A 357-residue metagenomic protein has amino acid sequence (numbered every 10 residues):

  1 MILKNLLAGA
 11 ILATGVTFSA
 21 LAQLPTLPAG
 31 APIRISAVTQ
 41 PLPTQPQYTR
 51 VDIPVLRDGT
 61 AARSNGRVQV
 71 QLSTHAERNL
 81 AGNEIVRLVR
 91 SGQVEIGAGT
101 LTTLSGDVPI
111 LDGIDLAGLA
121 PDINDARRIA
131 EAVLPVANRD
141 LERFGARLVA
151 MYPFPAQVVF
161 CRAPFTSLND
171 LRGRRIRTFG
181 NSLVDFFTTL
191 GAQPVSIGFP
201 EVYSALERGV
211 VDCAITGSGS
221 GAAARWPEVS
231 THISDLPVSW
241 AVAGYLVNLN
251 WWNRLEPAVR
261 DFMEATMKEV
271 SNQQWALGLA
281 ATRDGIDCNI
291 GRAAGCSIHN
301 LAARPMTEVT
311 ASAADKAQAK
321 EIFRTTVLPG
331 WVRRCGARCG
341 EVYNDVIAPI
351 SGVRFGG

Functional and structural regions predicted by a protein language model:
M1-N5: Positively charged n-region of N-terminal signal peptides that target proteins for export
A8-T17: Bacterial N-terminal signal peptides
F18-A22: Sec/Tat signal peptide C-region and signal peptidase I cleavage site
Q23-N124, L141-G357: N-terminal secretory/targeting leader peptides
R128-G145: Hinge/lid segment of periplasmic solute-binding proteins
